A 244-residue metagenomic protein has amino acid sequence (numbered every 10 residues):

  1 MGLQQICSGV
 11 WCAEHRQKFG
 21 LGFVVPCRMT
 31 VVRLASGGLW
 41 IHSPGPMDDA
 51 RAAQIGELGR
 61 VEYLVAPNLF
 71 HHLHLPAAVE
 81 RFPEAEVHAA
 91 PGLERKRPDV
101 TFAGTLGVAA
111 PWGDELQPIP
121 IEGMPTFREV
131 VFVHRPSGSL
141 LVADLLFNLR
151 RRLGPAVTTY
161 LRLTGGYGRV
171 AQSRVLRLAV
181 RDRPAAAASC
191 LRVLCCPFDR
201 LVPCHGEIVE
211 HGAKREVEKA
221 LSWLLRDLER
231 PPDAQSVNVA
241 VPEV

Functional and structural regions predicted by a protein language model:
G2, C7-S8, W40-I41, M124 (+1 more regions): Metallo-beta-lactamase
L3-A50, V130-H134, G138-A143: Conserved beta-strand hairpin/beta-sheet module of binuclear metal-dependent hydrolase folds, prominently
Q17-G22, L39-G45, Y63-P67, L116-E122 (+1 more regions): Short, flexible loop segments at the rims of nucleotide/cofactor-binding pockets, characterized by
H42-G45, V65-L69, A89-P91, I121 (+3 more regions): Short His-Asn-centered micro-motif
D48-D49, F70-H74, E94-R97, N148-R150 (+1 more regions): Active-site environment of divalent metal-dependent phosphoester hydrolases
A53-W112, S222: Active-site HxH/HxHxD metal-binding segment of metal-dependent hydrolases
H88-E129, R135, R181, A185-A188 (+1 more regions): Metallo-beta-lactamase
L225-V244: A short, highly charged, low-complexity intrinsically disordered segment
